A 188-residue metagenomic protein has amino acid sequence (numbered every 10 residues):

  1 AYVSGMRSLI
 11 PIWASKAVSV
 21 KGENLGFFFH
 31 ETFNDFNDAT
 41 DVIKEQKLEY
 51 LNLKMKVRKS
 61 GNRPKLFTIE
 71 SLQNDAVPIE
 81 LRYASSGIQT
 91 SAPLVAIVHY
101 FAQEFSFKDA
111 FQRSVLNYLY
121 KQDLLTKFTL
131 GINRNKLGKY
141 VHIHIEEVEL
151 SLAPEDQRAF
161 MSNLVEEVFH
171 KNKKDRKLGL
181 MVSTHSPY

Functional and structural regions predicted by a protein language model:
A1-I145, P154: Phosphate-coordinating catalytic segments in nucleotide- and nucleic-acid-processing enzymes
L94, A159-L164: Conserved hydrophobic alpha-helix in the ABC-type ATPase nucleotide-binding domain
H142, G179-L180: Beta-sheet entry/capping signal
V148-L150: Conserved Walker B
L164-K177: Substrate-engagement module of ASCE P-loop NTPases
R176-L178, T184-S186: Conserved H-loop
